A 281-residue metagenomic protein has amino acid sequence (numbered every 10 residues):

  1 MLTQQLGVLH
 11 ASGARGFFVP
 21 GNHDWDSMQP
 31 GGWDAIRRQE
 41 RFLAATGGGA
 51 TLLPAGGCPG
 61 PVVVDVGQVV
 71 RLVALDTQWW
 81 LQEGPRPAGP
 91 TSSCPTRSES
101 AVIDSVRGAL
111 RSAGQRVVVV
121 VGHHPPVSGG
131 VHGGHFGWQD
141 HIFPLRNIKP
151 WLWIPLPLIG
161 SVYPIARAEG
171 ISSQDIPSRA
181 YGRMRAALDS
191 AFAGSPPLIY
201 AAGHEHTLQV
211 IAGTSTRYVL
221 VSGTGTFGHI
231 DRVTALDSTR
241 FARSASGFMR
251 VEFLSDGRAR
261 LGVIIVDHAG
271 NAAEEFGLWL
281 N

Functional and structural regions predicted by a protein language model:
M1-V118, G129-S172, A193-I199, T207-R243 (+1 more regions): Extended active-site neighborhood of metal-dependent phosphoesterases/phosphodiesterases
H123: Extracytoplasmic/periplasmic solute-binding protein
I176: Extracytoplasmic
Y181: The feature captures the conserved acid-bearing segment of alpha/beta-hydrolase catalytic domains
L188-D189: Active-site neighborhood of glycoside hydrolase catalytic domains
H204: Conserved active-site segments centered on acidic
A212-S215, T239-N281: A short C-terminal boundary segment appended to hydrolase-like catalytic domains
